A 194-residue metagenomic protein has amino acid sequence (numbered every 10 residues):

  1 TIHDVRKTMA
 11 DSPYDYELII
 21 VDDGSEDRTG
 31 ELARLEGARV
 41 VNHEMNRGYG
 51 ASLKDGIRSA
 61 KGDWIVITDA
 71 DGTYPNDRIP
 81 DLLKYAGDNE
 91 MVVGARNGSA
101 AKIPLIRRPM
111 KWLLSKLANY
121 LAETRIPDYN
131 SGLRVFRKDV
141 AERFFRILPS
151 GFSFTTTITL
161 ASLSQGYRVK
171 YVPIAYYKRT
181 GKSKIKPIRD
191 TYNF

Functional and structural regions predicted by a protein language model:
T1-A10: Short, well-formed alpha-helical segments that are part of the catalytic scaffolds of diverse glycosyltransferases
P13-D15, G37, D88, E123 (+1 more regions): A generic structural signal for alpha->beta connector loops
Y14-I19, G30-S59: Conserved donor nucleotide-binding strand/loop of the catalytic core
D22-G30, G72: A conserved acidic beta->alpha catalytic loop
R39, R168, A175: Residue-level detector of anion-binding/catalytic polar loops
H43-S59, W64-I67, N76-F152, T156 (+1 more regions): Acceptor/aglycone-binding surface of glycosyltransferases and processive sugar-polymer synthases
A161-L163: Hydrophobic residues within well-ordered alpha-helices
